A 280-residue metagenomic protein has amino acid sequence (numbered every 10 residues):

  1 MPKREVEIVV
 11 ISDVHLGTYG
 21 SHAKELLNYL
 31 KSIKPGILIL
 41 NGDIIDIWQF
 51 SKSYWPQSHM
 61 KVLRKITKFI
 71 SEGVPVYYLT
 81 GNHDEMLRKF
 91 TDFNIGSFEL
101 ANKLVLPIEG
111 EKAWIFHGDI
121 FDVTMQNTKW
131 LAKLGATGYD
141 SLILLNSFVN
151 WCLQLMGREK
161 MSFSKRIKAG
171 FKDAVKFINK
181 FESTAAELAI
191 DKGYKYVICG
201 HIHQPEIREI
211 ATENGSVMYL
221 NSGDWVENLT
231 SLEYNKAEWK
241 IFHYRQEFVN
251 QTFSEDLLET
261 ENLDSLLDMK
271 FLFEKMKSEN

Functional and structural regions predicted by a protein language model:
P2-E7, L16-I108: Core catalytic region of metal-dependent phosphoesterases/phosphodiesterases, especially metallo-beta-lactamase-like
E7-H15, K112-D119, M218-G223: Active-site-proximal beta-strand elements of phosphoester/diester hydrolases
V9, I39, Y77-L79, W114 (+2 more regions): Hydrophobic/aromatic beta-strand patches that form the interior of the parallel beta-sheet core in alpha/beta enzyme
D13, G42-D43, G81, H117 (+2 more regions): Active-site glycine-centered loops adjacent to acidic/histidine catalytic or metal-binding residues that shape
N94-L104, D119, V123-K133, V175 (+1 more regions): Conserved beta-sheet core of the metallophosphoesterase superfamily
L100, E109, F163-K195, Q204-P205 (+1 more regions): Non-catalytic terminal accessory segments
G118-F181: Active-site-proximal loop/helix segment associated with metal-binding centers of metalloenzymes
W225-N280: Long, positively charged, glycine-interspersed low-complexity recognition regions
